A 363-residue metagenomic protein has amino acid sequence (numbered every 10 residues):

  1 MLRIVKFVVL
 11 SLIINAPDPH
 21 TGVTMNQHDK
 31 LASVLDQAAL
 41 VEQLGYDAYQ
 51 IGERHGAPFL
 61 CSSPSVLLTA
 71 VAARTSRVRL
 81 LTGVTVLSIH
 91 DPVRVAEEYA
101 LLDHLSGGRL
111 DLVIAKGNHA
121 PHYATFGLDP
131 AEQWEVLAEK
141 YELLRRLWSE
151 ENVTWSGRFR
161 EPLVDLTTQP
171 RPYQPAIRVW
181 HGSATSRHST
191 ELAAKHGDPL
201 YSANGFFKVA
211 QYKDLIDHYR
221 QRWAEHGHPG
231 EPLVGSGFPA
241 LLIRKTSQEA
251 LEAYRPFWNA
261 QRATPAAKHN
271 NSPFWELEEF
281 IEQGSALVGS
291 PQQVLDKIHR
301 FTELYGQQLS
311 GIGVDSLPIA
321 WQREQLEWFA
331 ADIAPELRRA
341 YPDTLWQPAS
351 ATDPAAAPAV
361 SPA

Functional and structural regions predicted by a protein language model:
M1-T75, R79, I177, Q347-D353 (+1 more regions): N-terminal beta1-alpha1-beta2 module of alpha/beta enzyme domains
L2-F7, Y46-A48, T75-L80, S106-D111 (+6 more regions): Short, well-ordered coil/turn segments that N-cap beta-strands
L2-I4, S11-I13, E132-T168, A210-Q307 (+1 more regions): An alpha-helical appendage that flanks or caps ligand/catalytic pockets
L2-Q27, S88-W155, L200-Y201, F206-Q211: Flexible, glycine-rich active-site loops centered on histidine and acidic residues that chelate a metal or position
P17-L31, T85-V93, P175-T185, E282-P291: Active-site mouth loops of central-metabolism enzymes
G45, E53, V71, L102 (+7 more regions): Conserved, mostly hydrophobic/aromatic
A48-L68, V86, N204-F207, I312-Q322: Glycine-rich, proline-tolerant flexible connector loops at the mouths of alpha/beta enzymes
C61-T82, K140, F329-Y341: Alpha-helix-loop-beta-strand connector modules within alpha/beta enzyme cores
